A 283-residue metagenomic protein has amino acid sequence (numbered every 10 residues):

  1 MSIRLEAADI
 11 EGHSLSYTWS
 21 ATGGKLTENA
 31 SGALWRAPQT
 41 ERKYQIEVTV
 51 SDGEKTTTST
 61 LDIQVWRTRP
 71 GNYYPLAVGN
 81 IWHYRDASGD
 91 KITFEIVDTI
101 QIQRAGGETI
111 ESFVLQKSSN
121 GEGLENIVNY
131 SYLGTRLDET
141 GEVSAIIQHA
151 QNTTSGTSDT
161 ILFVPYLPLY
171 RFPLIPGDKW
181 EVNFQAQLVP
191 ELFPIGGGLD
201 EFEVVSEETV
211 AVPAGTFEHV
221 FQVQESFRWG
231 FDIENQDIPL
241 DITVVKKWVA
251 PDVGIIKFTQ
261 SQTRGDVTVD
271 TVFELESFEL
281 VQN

Functional and structural regions predicted by a protein language model:
A7-E11, D52: Extracellular acidic, Ser/Thr/Pro-rich low-complexity tracts
E11-T18: Solvent-exposed loop segments of extracellular immunoglobulin-like
S20-W35: Surface-exposed, flexible coil segments in extracellular/virion-facing regions
W35-T40, A250: Residue-level recognition of secondary-structure-to-loop junctions
R42-I46: Exposed beta-strand face motif in extracellular beta-rich ectodomains
V50-E54, Q262: Surface-exposed loop/turn motifs at beta-strand-loop junctions within extracellular Ig-like and Fibronectin type III
T57-R67: C-terminal edge beta-strand
W66-N283: Conserved functional acidic sites
